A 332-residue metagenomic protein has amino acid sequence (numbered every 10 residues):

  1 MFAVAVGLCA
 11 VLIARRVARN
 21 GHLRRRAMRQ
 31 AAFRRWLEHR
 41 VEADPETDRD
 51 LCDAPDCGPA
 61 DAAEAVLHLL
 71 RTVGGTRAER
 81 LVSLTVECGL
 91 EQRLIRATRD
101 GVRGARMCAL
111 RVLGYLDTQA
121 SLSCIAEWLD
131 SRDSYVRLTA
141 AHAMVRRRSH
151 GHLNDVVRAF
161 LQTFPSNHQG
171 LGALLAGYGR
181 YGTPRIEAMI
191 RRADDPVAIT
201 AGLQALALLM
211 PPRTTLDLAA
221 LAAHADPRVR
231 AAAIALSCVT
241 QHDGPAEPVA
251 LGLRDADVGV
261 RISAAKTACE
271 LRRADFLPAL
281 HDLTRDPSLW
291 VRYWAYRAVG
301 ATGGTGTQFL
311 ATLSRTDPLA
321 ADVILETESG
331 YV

Functional and structural regions predicted by a protein language model:
M1-R24: N-terminal signal-anchor transmembrane alpha helix of single-pass membrane proteins, serving as the membrane-anchoring
V17-G101: N-terminal topogenic membrane-targeting module
A63-E64, T85-T98, T118-L129, S149-L161 (+5 more regions): Amphipathic alpha-helical scaffolding segments comprising HEAT/armadillo-like alpha-solenoid repeats
R80-L81, A109, A140, G170-L171 (+5 more regions): Conserved hydrophobic register position within alpha-solenoid helical repeats
G101-V102, R132-S134, T163-N167, D194-D195 (+4 more regions): Short inter-helical turns and helix N-cap capping residues of alpha-solenoid HEAT/ARM repeat scaffolds
G304-V332: Eukaryotic acidic, Ser/Thr-rich intrinsically disordered low-complexity regions
